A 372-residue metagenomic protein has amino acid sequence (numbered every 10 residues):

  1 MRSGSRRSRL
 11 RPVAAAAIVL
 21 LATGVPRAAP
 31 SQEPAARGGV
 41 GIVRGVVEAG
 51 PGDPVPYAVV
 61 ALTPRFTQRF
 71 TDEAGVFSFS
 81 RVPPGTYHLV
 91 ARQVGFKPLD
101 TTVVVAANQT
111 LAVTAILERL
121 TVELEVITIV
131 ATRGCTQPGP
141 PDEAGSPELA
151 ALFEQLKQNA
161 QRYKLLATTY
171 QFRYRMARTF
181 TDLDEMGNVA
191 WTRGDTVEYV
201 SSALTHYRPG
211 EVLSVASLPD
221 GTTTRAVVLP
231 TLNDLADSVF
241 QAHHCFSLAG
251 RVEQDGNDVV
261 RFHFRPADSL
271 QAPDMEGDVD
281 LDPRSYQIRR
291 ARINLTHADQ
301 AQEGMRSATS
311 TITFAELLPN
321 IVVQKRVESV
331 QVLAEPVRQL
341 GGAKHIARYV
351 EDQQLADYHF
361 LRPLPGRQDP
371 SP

Functional and structural regions predicted by a protein language model:
A28-I42: Beta-strand-rich domain onsets/edges
A35-G38, V113-E123, I127-A131: Conserved "repeat-terminator" motif of extracellular CCP/Sushi domains
V40-V55: Structural motif
D53-V55, S78-T86, V94: Short Pro-Gly-centered beta-turn/loop motif in secreted/extracellular proteins
A58-L62, L89, I129: Hydrophobic beta-strand segments
L62, V90-T102: A short, solvent-exposed loop/turn motif at the edges and junctions of modular extracellular/periplasmic domains
R65-S80: Short, acidic Ser/Thr/Gly-rich low-complexity loop/linker segments typical of extracellular and cell-surface proteins
T128-M275, H297-A301, M305, E316 (+1 more regions): Structured extracytoplasmic
